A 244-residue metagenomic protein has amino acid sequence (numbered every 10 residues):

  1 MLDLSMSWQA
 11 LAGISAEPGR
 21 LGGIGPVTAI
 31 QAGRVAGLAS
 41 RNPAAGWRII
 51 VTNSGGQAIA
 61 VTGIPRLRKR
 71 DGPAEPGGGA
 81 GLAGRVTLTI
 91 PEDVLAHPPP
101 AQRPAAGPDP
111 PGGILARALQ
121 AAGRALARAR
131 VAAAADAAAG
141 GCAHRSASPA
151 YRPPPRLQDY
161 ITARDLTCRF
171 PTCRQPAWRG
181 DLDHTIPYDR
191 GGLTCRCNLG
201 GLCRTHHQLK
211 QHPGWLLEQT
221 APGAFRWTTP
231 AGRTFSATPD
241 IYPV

Functional and structural regions predicted by a protein language model:
M1-V244: A boundary/linker detector
